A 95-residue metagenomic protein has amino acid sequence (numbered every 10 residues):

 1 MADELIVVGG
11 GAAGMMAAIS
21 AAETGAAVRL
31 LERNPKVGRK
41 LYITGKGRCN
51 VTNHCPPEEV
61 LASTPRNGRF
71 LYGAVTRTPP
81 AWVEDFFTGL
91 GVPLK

Functional and structural regions predicted by a protein language model:
A2-D3, T88: A general secondary-structure boundary signal
D3-L30: N-terminal Rossmann-like FAD-binding beta1-loop-alpha1 element of flavoenzymes
P35-K95: Conserved N-terminal/central alpha/beta ligand/cofactor-binding core
